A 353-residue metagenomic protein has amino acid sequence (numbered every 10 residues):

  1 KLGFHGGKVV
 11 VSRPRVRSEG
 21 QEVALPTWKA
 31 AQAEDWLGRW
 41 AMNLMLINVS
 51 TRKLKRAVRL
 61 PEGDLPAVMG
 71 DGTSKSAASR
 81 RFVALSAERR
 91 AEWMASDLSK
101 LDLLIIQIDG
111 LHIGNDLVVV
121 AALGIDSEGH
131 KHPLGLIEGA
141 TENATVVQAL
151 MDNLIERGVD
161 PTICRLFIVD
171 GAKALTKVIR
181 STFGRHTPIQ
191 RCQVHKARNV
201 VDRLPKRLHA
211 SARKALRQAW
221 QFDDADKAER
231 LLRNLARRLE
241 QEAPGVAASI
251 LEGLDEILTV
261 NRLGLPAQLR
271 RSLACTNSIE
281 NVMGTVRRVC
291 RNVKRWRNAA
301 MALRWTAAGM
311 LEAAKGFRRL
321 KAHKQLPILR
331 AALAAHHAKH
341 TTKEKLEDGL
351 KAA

Functional and structural regions predicted by a protein language model:
K1-W40, L60-I168, K173, K177-V178 (+1 more regions): RNase H-like nuclease fold core
V11, V200-R230, N234: Metal-dependent DNA phosphodiester-chemistry modules and their immediately adjacent helices/loops in DNA-processing
A41, L54, D109, K131 (+5 more regions): Residue-level signature of catalytic and energy-coupling elements of molecular machines, predominantly ATP/GTP-dependent
M42-V49, R270-A274: Short basic-aromatic helix/loop recognition motifs at nucleic-acid and histone-peptide binding interfaces
I47-L60: Short, charged amphipathic recognition helices of the HTH superfamily and cognate SANT/SANTA-like modules
T51, K75, S79, L101 (+12 more regions): Amphipathic alpha-helical transducer elements in NTP-driven molecular machines
R185-D202: Inter-helix linker motif
Q221-A353: Acidic/histidine-rich catalytic cores and adjacent linkers of DNA breakage/strand-transfer/modification proteins
